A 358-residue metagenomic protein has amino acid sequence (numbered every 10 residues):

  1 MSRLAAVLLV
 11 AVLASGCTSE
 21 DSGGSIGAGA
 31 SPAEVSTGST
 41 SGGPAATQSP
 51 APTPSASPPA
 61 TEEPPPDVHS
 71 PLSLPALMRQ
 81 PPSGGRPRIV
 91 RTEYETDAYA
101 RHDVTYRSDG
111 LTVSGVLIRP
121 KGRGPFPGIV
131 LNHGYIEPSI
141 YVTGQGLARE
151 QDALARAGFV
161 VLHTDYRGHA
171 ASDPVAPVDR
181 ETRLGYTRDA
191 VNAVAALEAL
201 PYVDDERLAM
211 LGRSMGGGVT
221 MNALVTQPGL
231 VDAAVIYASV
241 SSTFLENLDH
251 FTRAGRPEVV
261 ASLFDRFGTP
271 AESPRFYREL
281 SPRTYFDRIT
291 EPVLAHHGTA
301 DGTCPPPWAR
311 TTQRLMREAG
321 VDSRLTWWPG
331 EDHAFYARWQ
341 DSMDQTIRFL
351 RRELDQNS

Functional and structural regions predicted by a protein language model:
T18-D21: Bacterial signal peptide processing site
Q80-R123: N-terminal cap/lid segment of alpha/beta-hydrolase-fold proteins
G124-F126, L131-D173, T243-F244: Short substrate-entry loop that stabilizes the transition state in hydrolases
R180-L200: Alpha/beta-hydrolase active-site loop
Y202-S214: Alpha/beta-hydrolase fold nucleophile elbow
M221-A271: Hydrolase active-site cap/lid region
I289, A295-H297, D301: Short beta-strand/loop motif that positions the catalytic acidic residue of the alpha/beta-hydrolase fold
R310-Q313, R317-S358: C-terminal catalytic histidine-bearing segment of alpha/beta-hydrolase fold enzymes
